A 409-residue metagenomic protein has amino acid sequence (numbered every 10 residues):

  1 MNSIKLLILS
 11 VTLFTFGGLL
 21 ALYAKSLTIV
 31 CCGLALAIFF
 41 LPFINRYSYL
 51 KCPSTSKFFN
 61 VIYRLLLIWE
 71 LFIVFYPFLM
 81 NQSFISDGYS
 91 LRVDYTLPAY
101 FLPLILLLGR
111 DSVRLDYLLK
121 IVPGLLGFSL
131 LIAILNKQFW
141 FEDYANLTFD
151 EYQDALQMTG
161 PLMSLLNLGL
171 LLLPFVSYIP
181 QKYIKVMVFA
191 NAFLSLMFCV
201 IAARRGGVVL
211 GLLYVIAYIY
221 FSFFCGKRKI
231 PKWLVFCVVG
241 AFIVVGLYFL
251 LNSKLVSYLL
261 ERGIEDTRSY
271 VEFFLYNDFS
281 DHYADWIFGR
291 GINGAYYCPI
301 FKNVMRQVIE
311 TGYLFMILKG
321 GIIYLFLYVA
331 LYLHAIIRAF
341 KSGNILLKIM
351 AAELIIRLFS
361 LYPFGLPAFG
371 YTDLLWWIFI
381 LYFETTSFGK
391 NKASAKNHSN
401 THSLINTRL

Functional and structural regions predicted by a protein language model:
M1, K390-L409: Short, intrinsically disordered terminal tails adjacent to the first/last structured region
M1-L50, S54-S257, M305-S394: Hydrophobic transmembrane helix bundles of membrane-integrated enzymes that assemble and modify cell-envelope
L9-T12, I264, Y270, H398 (+1 more regions): Low-complexity intrinsically disordered segments
A24, A203-R204, E261, T267 (+4 more regions): Short, intrinsically disordered low-complexity segments
D111, G289, E384-T385, N400 (+1 more regions): Intrinsically disordered/low-complexity terminal segments and short unstructured peptides
F193-L194, E272-N277, I356, R408: Short, hydrophobic/aliphatic alpha-helical segments
Y258, R262-G320: Long extracytoplasmic/lumenal interhelical loops at the membrane interface of multi-pass membrane proteins
G294, Y324, T407: Glycine-rich nucleotide phosphate-binding loop and flanking beta-alpha elements of Rossmann-like dinucleotide-binding
